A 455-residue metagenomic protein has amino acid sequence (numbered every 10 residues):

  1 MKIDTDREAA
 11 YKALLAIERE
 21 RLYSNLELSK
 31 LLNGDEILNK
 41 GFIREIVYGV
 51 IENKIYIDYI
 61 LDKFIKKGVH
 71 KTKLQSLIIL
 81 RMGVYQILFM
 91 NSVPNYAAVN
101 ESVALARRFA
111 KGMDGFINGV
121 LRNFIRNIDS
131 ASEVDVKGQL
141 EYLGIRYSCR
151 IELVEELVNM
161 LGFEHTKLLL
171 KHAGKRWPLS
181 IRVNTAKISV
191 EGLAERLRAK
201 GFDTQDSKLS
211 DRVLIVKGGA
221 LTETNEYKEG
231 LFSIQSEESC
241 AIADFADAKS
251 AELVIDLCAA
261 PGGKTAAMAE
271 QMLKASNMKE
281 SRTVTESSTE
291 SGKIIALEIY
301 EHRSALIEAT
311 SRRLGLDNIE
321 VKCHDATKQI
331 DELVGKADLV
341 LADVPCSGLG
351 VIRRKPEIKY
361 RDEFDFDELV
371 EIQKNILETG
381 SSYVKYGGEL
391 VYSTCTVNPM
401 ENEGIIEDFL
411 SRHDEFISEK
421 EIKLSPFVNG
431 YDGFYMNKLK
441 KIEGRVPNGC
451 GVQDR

Functional and structural regions predicted by a protein language model:
M1-R455: S-adenosylmethionine
